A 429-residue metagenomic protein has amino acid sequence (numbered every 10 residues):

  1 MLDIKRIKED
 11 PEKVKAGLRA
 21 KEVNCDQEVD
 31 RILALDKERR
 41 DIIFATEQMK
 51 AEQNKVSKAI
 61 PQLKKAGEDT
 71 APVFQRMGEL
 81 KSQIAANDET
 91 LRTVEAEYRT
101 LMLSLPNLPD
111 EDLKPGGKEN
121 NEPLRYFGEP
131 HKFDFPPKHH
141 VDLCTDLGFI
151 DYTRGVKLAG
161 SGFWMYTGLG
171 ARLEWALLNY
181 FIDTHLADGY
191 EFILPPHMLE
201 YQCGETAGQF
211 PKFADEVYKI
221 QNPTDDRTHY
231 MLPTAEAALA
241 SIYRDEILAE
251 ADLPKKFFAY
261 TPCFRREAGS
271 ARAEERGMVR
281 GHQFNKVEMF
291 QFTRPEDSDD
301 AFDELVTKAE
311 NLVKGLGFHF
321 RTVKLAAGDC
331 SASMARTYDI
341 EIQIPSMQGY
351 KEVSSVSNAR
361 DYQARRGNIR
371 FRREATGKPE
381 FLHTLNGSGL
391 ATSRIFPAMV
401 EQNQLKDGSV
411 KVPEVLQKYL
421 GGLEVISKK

Functional and structural regions predicted by a protein language model:
M1-H131, F149: N-terminal alpha-helical targeting/anchoring segments
Y126-K429: TRNA-recognition modules of translation machinery and tRNA-sensing kinases, especially anticodon-binding
